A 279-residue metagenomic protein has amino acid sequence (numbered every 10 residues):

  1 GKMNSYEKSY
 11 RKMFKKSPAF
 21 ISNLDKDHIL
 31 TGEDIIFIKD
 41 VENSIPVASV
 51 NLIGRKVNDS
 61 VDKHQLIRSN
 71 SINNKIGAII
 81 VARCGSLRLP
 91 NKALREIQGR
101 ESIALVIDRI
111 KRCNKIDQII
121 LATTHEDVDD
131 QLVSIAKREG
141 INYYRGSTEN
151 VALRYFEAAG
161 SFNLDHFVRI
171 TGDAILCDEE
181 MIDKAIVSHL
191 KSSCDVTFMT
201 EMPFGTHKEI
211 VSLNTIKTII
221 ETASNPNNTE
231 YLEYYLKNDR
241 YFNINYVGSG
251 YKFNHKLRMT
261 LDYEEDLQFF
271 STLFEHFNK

Functional and structural regions predicted by a protein language model:
G1-N73: Catalytic cores and adjacent flexible loops of soluble metabolic enzymes that perform enolate/carbanion chemistry on
N73-N74, V211, L232-K279: Conserved alpha/beta core of the MobA/IspD/sugar-nucleotide pyrophosphorylase nucleotidyltransferase superfamily
N73-P90: N-terminal nucleotide-binding beta1-loop-alpha1 segment
L89-R112: Short, well-formed alpha-helical segments that are part of the catalytic scaffolds of diverse glycosyltransferases
A104-N163: Conserved N-terminal catalytic core of the sugar/cofactor nucleotidyltransferase
E157, F162, A174, D178-P203: Conserved donor-nucleotide/metal-binding helix-loop-beta segment in metal-dependent transferases, i.e., the alpha-helix
S161, K184-D195, S212-N228, Y235-N238: Basic phosphate/pyrophosphate-binding loop/patch that engages nucleotide-derived ligands
F167-V168: Short aromatic/hydrophobic "clamp" motif used to bind/position activated sugar donors
